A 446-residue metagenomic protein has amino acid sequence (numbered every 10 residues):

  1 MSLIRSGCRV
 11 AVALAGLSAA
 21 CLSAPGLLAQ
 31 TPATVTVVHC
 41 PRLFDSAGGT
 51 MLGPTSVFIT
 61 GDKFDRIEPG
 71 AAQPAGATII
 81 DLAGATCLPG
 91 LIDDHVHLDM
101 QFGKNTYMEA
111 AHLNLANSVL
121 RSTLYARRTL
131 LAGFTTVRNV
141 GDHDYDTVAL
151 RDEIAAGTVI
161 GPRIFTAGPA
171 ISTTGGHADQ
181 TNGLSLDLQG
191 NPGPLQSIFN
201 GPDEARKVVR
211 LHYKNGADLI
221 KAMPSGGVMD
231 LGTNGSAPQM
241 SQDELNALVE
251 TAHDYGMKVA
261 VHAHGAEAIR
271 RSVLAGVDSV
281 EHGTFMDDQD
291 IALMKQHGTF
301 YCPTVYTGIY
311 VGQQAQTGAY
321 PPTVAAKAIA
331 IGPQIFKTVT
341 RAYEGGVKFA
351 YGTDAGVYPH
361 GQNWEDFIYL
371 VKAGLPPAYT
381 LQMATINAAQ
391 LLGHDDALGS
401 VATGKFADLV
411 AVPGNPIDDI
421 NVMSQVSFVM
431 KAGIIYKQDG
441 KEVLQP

Functional and structural regions predicted by a protein language model:
P32, L43, A47-L88: Histidine-rich, glycine-flanked metal-binding segment
A85-T158, T174-T181, D243, E267 (+1 more regions): Metal-associated gating/positioning segment near the N- to mid-region
L98-S118, R127-L130, T174-G193, V228-Q242 (+1 more regions): Active-site gating loops and adjacent loop-to-helix segments of metal-dependent hydrolytic enzymes
F102-T106, T147, G176-H177, D230-G232 (+6 more regions): Histidine/acidic-residue-rich catalytic or RNA/ligand-binding cores of hydrolases and nuclease-related proteins
A110, D254-K258, Y320-T323, I329-N415: His/Asp/Glu-enriched, well-ordered alpha-helical/loop segment that forms or immediately abuts the divalent-metal
R121-D146, I160-A170, A217-D230, K258 (+3 more regions): Divalent metal-dependent hydrolysis catalytic cores, especially in the metallo-beta-lactamase
D152, A156-A170, S236-V261, C302-P303: Alpha-helix-loop-beta-strand connector modules within alpha/beta enzyme cores
A384-I386, Q390, T403-Q445: C-terminal cap of metal-dependent C-N hydrolases
